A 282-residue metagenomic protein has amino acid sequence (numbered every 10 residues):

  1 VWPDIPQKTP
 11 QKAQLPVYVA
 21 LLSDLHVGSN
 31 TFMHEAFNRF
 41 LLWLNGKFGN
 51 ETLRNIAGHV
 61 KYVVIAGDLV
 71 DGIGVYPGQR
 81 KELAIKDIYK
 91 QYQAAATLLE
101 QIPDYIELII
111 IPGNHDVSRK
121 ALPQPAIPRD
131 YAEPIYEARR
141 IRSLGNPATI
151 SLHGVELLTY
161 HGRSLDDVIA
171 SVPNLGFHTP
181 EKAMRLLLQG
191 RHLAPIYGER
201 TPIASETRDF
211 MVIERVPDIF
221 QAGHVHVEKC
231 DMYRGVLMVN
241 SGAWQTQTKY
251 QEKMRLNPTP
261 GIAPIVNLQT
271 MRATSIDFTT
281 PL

Functional and structural regions predicted by a protein language model:
V1-L282: Extended recognition/assembly regions associated with phosphoester-bond processing machinery
